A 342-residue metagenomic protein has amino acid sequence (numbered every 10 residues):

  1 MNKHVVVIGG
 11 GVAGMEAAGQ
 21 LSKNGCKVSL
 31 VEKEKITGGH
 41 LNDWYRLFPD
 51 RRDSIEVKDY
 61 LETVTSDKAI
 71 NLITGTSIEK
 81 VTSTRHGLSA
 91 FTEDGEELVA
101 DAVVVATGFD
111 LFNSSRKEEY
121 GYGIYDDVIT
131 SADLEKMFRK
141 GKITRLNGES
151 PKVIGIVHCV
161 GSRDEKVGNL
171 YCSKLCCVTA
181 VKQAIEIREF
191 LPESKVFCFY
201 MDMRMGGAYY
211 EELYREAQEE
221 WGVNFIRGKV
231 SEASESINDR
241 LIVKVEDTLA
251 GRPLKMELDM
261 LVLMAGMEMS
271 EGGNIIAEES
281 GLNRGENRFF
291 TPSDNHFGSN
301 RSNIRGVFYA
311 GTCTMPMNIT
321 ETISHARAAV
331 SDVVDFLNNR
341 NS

Functional and structural regions predicted by a protein language model:
M1-S342: Residues forming the flavin
